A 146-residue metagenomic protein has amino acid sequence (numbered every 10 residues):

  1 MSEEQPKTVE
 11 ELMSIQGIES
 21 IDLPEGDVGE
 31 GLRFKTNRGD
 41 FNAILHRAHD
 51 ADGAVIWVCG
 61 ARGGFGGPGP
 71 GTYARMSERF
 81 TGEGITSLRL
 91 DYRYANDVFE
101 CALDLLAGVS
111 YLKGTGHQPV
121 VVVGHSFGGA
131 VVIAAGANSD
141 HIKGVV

Functional and structural regions predicted by a protein language model:
S2-D50: N-terminal cap/lid segment of alpha/beta-hydrolase-fold proteins
R38-D40, A48-G82, R89: Short, surface-exposed "cap/lid" segments of acyl-processing enzymes
C59, E100-C101, V132-A135: Short, well-ordered secondary-structure micro-motifs
T72, N96-T115: Alpha/beta-hydrolase active-site loop
S87-L90, V121-V123: Short beta-strand segments at enzyme active-site cores
R93: Glycine/small-residue-rich loop that forms an oxyanion/phosphate-binding "nest" at active or ligand-binding sites
S110-V146: Primarily recognizes the serine-hydrolase "nucleophile elbow" in alpha/beta-hydrolase and SGNH/GDSL folds
